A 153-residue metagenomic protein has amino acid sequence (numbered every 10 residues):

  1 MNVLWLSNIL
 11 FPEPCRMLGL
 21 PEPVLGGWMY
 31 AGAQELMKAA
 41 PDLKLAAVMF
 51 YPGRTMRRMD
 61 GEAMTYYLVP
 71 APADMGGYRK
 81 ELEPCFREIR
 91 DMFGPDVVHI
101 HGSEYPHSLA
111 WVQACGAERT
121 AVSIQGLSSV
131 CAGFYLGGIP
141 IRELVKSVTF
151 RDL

Functional and structural regions predicted by a protein language model:
M1-R54, D60, M64: N-terminal subdomain of nucleotide-sugar transferases
N8, A71, I124-S128: Histidine-centered beta-alpha loop that forms part of the nucleotide-sugar donor binding/catalytic region in diverse
P12-P14, G53-R58, P106-L109, S129-G133: Short catalytic/ligand-binding loop motif for oxyanion handling, primarily in non-cytosolic enzymes, centered on
M49, I100-G102, V122-G126: A cross-domain feature marking catalytic cores of carbohydrate-active enzymes and several ubiquitous metabolic/repair
G61-R87, I100, D152-L153: A short, charged, and often flexible helix/loop element on the N-terminal side of the glycosyltransferase catalytic
I89-Y105, W111: Short N-terminal targeting/anchoring amphipathic segment
G116-T120: A short helix->loop->beta-strand "cap" motif at the edges of active sites that frequently abuts
A121-L153: Acceptor-binding helix/loop patch of EC 2.4 sugar-transfer enzymes, predominantly nucleotide-sugar-dependent
